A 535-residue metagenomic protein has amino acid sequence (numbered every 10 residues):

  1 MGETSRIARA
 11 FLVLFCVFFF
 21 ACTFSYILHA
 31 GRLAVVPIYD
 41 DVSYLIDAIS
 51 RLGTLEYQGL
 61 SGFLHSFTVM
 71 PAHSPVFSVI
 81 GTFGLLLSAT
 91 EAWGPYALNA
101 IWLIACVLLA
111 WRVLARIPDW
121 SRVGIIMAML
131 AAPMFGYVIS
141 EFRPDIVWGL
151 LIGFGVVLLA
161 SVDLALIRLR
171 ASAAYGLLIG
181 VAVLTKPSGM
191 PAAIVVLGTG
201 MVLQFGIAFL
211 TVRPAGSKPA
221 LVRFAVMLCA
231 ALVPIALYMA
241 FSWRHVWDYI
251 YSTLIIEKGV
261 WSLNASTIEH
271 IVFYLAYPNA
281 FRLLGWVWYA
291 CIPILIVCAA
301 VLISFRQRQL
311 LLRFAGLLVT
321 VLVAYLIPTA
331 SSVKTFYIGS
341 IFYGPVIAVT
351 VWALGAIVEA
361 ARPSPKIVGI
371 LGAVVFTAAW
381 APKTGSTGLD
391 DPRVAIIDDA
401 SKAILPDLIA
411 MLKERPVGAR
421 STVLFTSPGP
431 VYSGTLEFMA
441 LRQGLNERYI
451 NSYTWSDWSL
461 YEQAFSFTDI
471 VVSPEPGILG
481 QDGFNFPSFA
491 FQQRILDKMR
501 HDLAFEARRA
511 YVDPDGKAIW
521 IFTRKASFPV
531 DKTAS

Functional and structural regions predicted by a protein language model:
R9, L177, L228-L232, R306-L310 (+4 more regions): Signature aromatic-anchored transmembrane alpha helix within multi-pass, membrane-resident enzymes that catalyze glycan
A30-V42, L55-S78, L86, A92-W93 (+1 more regions): Membrane-proximal lumenal/periplasmic loop motifs of glycosylation machinery
W93, L108-P133, L150, R170 (+1 more regions): Transmembrane-helix signature of polytopic, membrane-embedded enzymes that assemble or transfer cell-envelope glycans
W93-W120, F154, I296-S304: Transmembrane-helix motifs of polytopic, lipid-linked glycan transferases
F135-G136, A171-P187, A193-G198, L322-L326: Membrane-interface alpha helices of multi-pass inner-membrane proteins
Y137-W148, T335-F336: Short acidic/glycine- and proline-prone juxtamembrane loop motifs at membrane-interface regions of multi-pass membrane
A193-T211, A215-R308, T329-S332: Transmembrane-lumen/periplasm boundary regions of multi-pass, lipid-linked membrane glycan transferases
G369-E414, S427-G434, P514-G516: Membrane-proximal, lumen/periplasm-facing interface regions of secretory-pathway glyco- and lipid-modifying enzymes
